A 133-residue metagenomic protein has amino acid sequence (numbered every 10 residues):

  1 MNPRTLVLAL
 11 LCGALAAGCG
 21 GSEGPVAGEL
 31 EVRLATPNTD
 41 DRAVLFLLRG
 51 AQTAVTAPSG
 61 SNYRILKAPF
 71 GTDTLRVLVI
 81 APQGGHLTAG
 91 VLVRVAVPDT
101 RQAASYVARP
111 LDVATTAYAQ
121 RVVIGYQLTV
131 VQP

Functional and structural regions predicted by a protein language model:
M1-C19: Sec-dependent bacterial lipoprotein signal peptides
C19-P133: Acidic, low-complexity intrinsically disordered segments
